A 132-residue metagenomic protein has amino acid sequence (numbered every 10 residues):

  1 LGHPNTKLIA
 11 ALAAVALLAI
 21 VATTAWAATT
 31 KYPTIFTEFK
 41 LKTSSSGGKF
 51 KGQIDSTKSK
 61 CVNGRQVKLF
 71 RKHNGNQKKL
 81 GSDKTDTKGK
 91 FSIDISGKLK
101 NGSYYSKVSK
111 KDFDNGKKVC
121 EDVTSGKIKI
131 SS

Functional and structural regions predicted by a protein language model:
H3, L8-A13, A19-S132: Solvent-exposed beta-strand/loop surfaces, strongest in extracytoplasmic domains of secreted and cell-surface proteins
